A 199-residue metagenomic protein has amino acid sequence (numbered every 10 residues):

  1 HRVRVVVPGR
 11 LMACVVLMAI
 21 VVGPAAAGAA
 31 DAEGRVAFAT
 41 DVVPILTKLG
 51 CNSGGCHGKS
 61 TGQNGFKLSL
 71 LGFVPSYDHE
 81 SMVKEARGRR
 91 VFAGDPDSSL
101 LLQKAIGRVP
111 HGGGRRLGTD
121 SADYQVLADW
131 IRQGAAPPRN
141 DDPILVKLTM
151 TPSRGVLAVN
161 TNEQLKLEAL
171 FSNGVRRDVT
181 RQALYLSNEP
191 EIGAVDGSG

Functional and structural regions predicted by a protein language model:
H1-P8: N-terminal secretory signal peptides that target proteins for export/translocation
G9-P24: Bacterial N-terminal signal peptides
A26-G199: Aromatic- and Gly/Pro-enriched helix-to-coil junctions and flexible linker segments
